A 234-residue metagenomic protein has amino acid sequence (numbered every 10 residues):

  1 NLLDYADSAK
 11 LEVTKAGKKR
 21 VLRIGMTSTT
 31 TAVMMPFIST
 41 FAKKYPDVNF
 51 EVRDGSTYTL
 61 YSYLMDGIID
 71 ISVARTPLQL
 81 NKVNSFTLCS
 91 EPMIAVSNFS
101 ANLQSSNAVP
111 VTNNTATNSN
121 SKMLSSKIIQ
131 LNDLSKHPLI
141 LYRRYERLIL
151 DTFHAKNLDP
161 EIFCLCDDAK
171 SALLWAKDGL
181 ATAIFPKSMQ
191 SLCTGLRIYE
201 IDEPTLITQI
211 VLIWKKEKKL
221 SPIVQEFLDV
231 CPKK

Functional and structural regions predicted by a protein language model:
N1, P110-N114, N120-S121, Q209 (+1 more regions): Extended ligand-binding regions for polar small-molecule ligands
L3-R23, A42-K43, L78-F86, S105 (+2 more regions): Short helix-loop hinge/linker segments at domain boundaries
K19-Y45, N49-S62: N-terminal winged-helix
S28, M65, S85-F99, P110 (+3 more regions): Short Pro/Gly-enriched coil loops immediately N-terminal to beta-strands
V33, S105, S119-L131, S135-N157 (+2 more regions): Secondary-structure junction motif
P36-T40, T57-F99, Q104-N107, A176-L180 (+1 more regions): Short beta-strand-centered segments that line the small-molecule binding cleft or hinge of alpha/beta clamshell
S56, M65-I68, R75, Y145-Y199: Hydrophobic hinge/microswitch elements
L80-T87, E91, S171-E217: Beta-alpha-beta core module
